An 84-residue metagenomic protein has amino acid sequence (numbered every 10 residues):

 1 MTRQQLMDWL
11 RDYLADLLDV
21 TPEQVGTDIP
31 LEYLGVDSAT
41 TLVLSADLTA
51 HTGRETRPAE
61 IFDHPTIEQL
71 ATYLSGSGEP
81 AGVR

Functional and structural regions predicted by a protein language model:
M1-E23, T72-R84: Thiotemplate assembly-line natural product biosynthesis machinery
M1-Q4, S38, H64: Short, solvent-exposed loop/helix junctions and linker helices that flank or host conserved functional motifs
L6, T27, D63-T66: Short, conserved alpha-helical segments within structured domains
A15-L34, H51-A59: Phosphopantetheine carrier-protein modules
E32, T40, R57, L74-S75: Alpha-helix boundary/capping detector
T40-P65, G82-R84: Phosphopantetheinylated carrier protein domains
